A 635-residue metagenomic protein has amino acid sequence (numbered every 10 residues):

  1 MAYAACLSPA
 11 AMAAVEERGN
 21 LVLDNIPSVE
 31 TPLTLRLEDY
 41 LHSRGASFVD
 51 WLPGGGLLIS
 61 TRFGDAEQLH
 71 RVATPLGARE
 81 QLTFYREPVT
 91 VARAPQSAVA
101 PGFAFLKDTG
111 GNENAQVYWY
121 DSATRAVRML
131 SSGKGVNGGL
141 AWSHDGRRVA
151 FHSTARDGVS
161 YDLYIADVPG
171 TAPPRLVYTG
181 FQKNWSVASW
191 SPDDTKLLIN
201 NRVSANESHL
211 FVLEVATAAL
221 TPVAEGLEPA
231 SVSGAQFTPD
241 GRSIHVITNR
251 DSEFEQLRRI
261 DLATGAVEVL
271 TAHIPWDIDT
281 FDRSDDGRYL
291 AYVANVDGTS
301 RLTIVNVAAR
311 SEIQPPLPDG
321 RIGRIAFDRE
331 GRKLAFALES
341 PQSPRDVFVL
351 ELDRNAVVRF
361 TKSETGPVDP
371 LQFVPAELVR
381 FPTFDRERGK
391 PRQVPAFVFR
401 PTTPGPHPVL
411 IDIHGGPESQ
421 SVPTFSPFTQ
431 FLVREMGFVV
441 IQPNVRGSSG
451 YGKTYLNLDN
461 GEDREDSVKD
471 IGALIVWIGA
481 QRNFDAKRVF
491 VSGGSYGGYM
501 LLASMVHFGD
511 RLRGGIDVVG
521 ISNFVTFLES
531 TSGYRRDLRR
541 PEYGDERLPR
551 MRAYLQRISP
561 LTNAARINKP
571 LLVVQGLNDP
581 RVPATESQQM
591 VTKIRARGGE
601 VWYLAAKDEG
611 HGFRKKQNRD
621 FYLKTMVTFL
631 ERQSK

Functional and structural regions predicted by a protein language model:
A13-G45, V72-T90, G110, Y120-V136 (+9 more regions): Multi-bladed beta-propeller domains
F48-G56, A92-G102, L140-R148, A188-K196 (+3 more regions): Blade-terminus and WD-like Trp-Asp/Gly-His loop motifs, strongest in beta-propeller folds
R62-A66, G110-A115, A155-Y161, V203-S208 (+3 more regions): Short, solvent-exposed loop/turn segments at conserved positions within beta-propeller repeat blades
R388-P401: A short loop-to-beta-strand scaffold at the N-terminal edge of the catalytic core in hydrolase folds
K390, Q442-K635: Active-site-proximal cap/loop segments of hydrolase catalytic domains
P406-G415: Short beta-strand element of the alpha/beta-hydrolase
P417-Q430, T585-E586: The serine-hydrolase catalytic nucleophile loop
T424-P443: Short amphipathic alpha-helix adjacent to the substrate-entry channel of hydrolases
